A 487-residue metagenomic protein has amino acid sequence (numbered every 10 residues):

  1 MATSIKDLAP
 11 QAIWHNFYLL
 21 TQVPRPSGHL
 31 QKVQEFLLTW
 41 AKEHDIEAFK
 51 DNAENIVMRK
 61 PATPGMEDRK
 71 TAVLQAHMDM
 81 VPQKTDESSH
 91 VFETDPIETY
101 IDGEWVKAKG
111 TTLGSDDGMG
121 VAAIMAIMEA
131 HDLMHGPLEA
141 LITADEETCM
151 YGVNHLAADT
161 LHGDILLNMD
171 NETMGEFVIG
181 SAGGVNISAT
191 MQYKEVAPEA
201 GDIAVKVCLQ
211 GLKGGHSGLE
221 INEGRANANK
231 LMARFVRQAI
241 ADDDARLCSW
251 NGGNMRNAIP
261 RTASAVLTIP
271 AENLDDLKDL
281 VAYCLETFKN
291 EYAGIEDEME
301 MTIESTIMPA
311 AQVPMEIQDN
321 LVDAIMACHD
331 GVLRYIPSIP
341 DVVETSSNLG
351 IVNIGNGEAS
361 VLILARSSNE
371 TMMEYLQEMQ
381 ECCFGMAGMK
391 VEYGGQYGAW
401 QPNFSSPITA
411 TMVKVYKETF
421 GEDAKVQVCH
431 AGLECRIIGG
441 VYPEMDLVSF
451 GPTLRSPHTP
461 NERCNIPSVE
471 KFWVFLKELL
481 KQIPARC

Functional and structural regions predicted by a protein language model:
T3-E104: Acidic/His- and Gly-rich active-site-bordering loop/insert found across diverse amide/peptide-bond hydrolases
P10-I13, P337, E344-A359, L364 (+1 more regions): Zn-dependent metallopeptidase/amidohydrolase metal-coordination segment
M66-P137, I142-T148, V153-D164, T190 (+5 more regions): Active-site metal-coordination/substrate-binding segment of hydrolases, especially metallo-dependent peptidases
M78-M80, W105, L141-C149, N171-M174 (+3 more regions): Acidic, glycine-rich active-site loops and adjacent beta-strand->loop/helix elements that engage anionic groups
E104-K107, E147-T148, N154-R366: Midchain, well-structured core segments that form catalytic/ion-binding scaffolds
D159, R225-D242, A271-L274, D319-M326 (+3 more regions): His/Asp/Glu-rich mid-to-C-terminal helical/loop segments that flank catalytic regions of hydrolases
E220, N227-N229, A233-W250, P402-M445: Active-site-adjacent substrate-binding region of metalloamidase/peptidase-like peptide-processing proteins
V342-A431: Substrate-recognition/cap regions that form aromatic- and gly/pro-loop-enriched pockets for small-molecule ligands
